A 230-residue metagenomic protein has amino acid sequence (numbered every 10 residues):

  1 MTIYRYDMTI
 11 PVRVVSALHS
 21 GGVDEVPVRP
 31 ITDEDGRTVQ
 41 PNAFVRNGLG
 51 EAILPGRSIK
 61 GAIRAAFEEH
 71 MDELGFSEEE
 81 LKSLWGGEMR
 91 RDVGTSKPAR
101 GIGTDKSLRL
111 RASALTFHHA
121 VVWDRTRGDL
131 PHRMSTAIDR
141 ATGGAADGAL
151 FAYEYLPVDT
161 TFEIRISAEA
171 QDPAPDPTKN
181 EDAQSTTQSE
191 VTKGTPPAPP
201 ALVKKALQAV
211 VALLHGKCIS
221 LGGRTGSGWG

Functional and structural regions predicted by a protein language model:
M1-G230: RNA-binding basic/glycine-rich loop and surface signature characteristic of RAMP-family CRISPR effectors
